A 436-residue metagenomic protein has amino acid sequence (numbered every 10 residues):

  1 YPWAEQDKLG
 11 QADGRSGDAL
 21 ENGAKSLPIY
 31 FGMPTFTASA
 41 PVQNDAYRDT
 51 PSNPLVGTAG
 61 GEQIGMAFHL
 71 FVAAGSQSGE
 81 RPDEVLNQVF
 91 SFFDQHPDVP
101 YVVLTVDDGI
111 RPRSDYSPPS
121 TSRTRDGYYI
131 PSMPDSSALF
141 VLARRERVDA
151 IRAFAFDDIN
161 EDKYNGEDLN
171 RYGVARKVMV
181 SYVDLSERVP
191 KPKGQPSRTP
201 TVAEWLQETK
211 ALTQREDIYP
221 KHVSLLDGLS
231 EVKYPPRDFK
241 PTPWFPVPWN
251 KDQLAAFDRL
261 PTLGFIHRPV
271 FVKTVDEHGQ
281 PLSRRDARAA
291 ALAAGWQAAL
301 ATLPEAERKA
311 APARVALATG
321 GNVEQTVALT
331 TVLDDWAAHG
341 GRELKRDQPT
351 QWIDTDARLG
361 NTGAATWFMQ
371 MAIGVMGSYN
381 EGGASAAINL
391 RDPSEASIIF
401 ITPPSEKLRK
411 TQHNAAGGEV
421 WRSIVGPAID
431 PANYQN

Functional and structural regions predicted by a protein language model:
Y1-Y379, A386-N436: Conserved "HGTGT" condensation-loop signature of ketosynthase/thiolase-family condensing enzymes that catalyze
